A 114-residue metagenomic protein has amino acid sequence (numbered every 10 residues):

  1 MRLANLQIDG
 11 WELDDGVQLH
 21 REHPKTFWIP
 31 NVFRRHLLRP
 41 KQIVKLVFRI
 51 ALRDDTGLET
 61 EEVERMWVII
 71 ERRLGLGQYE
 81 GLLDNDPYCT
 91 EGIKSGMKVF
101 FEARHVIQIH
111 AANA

Functional and structural regions predicted by a protein language model:
M1-A114: Mixed-charge, low-complexity intrinsically disordered regions
